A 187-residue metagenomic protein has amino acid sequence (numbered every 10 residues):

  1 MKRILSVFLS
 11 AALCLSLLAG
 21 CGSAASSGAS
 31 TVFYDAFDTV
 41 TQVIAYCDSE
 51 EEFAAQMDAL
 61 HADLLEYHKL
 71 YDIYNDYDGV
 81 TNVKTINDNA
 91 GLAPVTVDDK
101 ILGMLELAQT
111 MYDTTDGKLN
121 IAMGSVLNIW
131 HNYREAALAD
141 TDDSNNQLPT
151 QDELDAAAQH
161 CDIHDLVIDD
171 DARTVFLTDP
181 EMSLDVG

Functional and structural regions predicted by a protein language model:
M1-K2, D179: Short intrinsically disordered, low-complexity coil segments enriched in acidic
K2-A24: Sec-dependent N-terminal signal peptides of Gram-positive bacterial secreted proteins and lipoproteins
L17, C21-G187: A contiguous, well-ordered beta/alpha segment that forms the leading edge of an enzyme domain
